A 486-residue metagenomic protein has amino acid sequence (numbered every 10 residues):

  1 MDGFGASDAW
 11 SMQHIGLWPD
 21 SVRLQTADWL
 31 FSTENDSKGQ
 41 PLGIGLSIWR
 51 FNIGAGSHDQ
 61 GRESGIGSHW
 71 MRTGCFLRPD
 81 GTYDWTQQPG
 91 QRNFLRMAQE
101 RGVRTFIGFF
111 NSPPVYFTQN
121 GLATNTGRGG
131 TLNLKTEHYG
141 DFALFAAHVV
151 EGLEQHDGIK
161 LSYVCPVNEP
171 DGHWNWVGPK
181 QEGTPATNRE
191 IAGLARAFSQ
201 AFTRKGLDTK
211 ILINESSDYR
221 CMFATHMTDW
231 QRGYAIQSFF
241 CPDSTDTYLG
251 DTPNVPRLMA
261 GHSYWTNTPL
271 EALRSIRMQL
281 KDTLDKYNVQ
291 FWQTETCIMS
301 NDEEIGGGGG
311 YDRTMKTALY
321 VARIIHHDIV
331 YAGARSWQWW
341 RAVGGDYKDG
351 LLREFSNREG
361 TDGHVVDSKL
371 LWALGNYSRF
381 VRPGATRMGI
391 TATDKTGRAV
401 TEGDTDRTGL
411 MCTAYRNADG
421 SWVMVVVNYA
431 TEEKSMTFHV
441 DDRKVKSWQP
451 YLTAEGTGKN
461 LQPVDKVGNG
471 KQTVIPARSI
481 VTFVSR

Functional and structural regions predicted by a protein language model:
M1-L161, W174, Q181-A192, R196 (+1 more regions): N-terminal catalytic cores of secreted or lumenal carbohydrate-active enzymes
D2-D8, S47-I53, S57, T105-F109 (+7 more regions): Structural recognition of the beta-strand scaffold that forms the well-ordered cores of secreted hydrolase catalytic
A9-H14, G54-H58, S112-Y116, V167-H173 (+5 more regions): Solvent-exposed loop/turn segments at secondary-structure junctions within structured extracellular/periplasmic domains
E151, Q181-I324, Y331: Noncatalytic carbohydrate-binding groove/subsite architecture in carbohydrate-active enzymes
Q290-V381, A385-T401: Aromatic/acidic polysaccharide-binding cleft in carbohydrate-active enzymes
G397-K444, R478: Carbohydrate-binding surface patches
D441-N460: Solvent-exposed beta-hairpin/edge-strand motifs
P463-R486: C-terminal beta-strand-rich structural cap/linker in extracellular carbohydrate-active enzymes
